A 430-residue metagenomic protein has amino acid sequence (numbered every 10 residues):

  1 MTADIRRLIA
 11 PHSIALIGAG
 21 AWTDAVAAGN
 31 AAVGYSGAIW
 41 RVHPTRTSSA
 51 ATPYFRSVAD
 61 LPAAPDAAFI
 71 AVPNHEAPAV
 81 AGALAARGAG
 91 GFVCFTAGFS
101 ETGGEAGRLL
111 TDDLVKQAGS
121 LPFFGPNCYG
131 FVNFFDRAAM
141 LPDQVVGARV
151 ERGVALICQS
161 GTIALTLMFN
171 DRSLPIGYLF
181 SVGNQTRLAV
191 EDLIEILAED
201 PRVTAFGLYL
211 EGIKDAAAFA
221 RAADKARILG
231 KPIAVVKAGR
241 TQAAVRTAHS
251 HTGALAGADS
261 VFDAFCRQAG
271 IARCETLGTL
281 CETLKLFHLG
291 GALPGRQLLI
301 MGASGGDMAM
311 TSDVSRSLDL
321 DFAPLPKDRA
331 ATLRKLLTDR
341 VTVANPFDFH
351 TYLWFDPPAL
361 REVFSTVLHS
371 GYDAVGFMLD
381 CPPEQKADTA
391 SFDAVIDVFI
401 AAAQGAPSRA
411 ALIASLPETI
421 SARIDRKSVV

Functional and structural regions predicted by a protein language model:
M1-V430: Catalytic-core regions of core metabolic enzymes, especially those transforming organic acids/acyl-group intermediates
